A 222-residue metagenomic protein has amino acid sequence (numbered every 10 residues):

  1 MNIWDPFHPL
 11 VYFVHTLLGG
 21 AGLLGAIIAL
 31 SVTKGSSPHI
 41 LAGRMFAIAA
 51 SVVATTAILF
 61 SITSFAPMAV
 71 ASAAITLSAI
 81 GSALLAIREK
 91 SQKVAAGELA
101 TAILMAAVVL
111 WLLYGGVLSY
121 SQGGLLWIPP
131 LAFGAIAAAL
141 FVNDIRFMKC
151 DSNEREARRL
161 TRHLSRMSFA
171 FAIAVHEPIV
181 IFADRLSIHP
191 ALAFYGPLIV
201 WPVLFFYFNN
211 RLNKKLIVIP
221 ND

Functional and structural regions predicted by a protein language model:
M1-D222: Alpha-helical membrane insertion/targeting regions
